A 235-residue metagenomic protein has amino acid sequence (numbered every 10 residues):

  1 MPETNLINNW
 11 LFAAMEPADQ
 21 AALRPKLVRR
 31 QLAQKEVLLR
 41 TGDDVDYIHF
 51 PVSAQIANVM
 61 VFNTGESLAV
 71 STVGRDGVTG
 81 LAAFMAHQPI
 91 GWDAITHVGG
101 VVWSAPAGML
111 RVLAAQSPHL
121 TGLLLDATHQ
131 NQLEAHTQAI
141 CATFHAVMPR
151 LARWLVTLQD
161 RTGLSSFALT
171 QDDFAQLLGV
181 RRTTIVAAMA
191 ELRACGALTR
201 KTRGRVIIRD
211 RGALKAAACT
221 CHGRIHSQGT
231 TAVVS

Functional and structural regions predicted by a protein language model:
M1-A33, V78, A83-M85: Cyclic nucleotide-binding regulatory module and flanking cytosolic helices
M15, P51, V73-G74, H97 (+3 more regions): A conserved hydrophobic position in a structured secondary element of the catalytic/binding core that shapes
E36-V98: Cyclic nucleotide-binding regulatory domains
Q55, G100-V101, G204-R205: Structural motif
S71-H129, L133, T137: Cyclic-nucleotide recognition modules
H97-G99, A114-R181: Polybasic "coupling" helices that flank or enter modular domains
V156-S235: Phosphate-/nucleic-acid-contacting segments
